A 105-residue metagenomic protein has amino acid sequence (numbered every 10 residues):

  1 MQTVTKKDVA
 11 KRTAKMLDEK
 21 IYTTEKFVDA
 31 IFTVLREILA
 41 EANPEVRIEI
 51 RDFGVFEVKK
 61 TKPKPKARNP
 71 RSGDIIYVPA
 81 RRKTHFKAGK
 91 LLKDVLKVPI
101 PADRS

Functional and structural regions predicted by a protein language model:
M1-S105: Strongly charged
